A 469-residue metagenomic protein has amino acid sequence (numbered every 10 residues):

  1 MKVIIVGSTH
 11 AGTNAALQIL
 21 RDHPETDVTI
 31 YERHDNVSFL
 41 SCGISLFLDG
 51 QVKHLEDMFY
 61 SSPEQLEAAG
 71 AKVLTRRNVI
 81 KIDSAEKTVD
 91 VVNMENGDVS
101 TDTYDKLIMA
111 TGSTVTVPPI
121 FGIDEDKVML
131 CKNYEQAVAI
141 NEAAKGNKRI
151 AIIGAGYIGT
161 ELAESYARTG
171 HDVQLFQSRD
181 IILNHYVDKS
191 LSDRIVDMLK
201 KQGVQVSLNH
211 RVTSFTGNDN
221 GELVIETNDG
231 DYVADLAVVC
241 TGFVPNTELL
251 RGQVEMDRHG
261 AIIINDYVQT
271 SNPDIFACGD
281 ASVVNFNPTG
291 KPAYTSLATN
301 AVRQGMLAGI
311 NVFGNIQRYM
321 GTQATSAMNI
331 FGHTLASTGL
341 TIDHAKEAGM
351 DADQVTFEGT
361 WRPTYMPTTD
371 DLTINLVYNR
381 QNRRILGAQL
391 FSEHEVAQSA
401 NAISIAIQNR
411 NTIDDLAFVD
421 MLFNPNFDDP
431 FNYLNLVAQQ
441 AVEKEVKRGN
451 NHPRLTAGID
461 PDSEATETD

Functional and structural regions predicted by a protein language model:
M1-L74, S165-V187, I459-D469: Beta1-alpha1 glycine-rich phosphate/pyrophosphate-binding loop at the start of Rossmann-like nucleotide-binding domains
V6, D102-G112, Y232-G242, G305 (+1 more regions): Short hydrophobic core segments
V6-H10, R21-E25, R33, T241 (+2 more regions): Flexible, glycine-rich terminal cap/loop adjacent to redox cofactors in electron-transfer oxidoreductases
E25-D27, A68-E95, T101-D102, T169-I264: A Rossmann-like FAD-binding core segment of flavoenzymes
M58-F59, A151, Y157-F215, T295-N300 (+2 more regions): Rossmann-like dinucleotide-binding cores of NAD(P)H-dependent redox enzymes
T111-T169, Q205, G252, I264-D266: Glycine-rich dinucleotide-binding loop and its adjacent helix/turn
D126-N147, G221-E222, D231-L307, A406: FAD-site-proximal beta/loop scaffold in flavoenzymes
I264, C278-T341, D428-G449: A conserved FAD-binding loop/helix module that cradles the flavin
